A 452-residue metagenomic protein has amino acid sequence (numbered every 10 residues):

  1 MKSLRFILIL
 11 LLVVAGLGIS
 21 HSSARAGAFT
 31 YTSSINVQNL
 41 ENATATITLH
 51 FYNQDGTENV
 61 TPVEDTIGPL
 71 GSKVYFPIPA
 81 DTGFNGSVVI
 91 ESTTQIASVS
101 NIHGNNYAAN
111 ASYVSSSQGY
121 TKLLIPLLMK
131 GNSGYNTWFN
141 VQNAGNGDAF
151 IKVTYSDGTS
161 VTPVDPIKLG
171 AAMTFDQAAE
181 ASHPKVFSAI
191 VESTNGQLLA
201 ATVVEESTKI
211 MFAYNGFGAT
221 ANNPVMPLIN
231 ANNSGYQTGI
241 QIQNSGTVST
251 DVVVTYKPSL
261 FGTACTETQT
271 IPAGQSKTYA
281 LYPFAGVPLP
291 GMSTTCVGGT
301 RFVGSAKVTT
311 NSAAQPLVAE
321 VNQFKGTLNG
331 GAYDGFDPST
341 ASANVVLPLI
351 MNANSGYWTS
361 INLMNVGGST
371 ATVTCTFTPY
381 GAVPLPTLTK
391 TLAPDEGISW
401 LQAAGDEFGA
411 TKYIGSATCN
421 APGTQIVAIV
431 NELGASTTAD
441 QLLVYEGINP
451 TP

Functional and structural regions predicted by a protein language model:
M1-A26: Sec-dependent, cleavable N-terminal signal peptides
S20-P452: Gly/Pro-rich, tryptophan- and cysteine-flecked surface segments typical of secreted/extracellular proteins
